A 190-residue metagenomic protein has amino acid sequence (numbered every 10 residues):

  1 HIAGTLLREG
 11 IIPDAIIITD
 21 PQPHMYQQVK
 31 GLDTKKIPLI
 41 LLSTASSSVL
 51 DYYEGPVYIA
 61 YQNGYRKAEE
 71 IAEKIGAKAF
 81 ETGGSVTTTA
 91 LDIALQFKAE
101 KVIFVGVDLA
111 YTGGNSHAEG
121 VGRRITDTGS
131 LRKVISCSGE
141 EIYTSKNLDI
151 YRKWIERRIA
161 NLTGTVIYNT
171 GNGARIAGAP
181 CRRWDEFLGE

Functional and structural regions predicted by a protein language model:
I2-E190: Metal-ion/cofactor- or nucleotide/acyl-coenzyme-handling active-site neighborhoods
